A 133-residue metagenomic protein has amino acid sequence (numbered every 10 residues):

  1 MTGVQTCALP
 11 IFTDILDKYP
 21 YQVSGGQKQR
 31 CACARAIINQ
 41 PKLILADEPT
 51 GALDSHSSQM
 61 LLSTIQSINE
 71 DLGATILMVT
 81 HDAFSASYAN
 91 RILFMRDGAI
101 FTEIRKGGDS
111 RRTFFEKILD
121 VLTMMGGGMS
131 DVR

Functional and structural regions predicted by a protein language model:
M1-L9, S24: Short, small-residue-biased leader/transition segments that mark boundaries at the very start of proteins
K18-Y21, I38-N39: Conserved signature/switch motifs of ABC ATPase nucleotide-binding domains
C33: Hydrophobic anchor residue at the start of the ABC signature
I44-D47: Catalytic Walker B motif of ABC-type/P-loop ATPase nucleotide-binding domains
S55-S57: Helix N-cap at the start of a conserved alpha-helix in ABC-type nucleotide-binding domains
Q59-D71: Helical segment within the ABC ATPase nucleotide-binding domain
Y88-F94: Conserved catalytic segment of ABC-fold P-loop ATPases
A99-M124: Conserved beta-strand-loop-alpha-helix hinge in the C-terminal portion of ABC ATPase nucleotide-binding domains
